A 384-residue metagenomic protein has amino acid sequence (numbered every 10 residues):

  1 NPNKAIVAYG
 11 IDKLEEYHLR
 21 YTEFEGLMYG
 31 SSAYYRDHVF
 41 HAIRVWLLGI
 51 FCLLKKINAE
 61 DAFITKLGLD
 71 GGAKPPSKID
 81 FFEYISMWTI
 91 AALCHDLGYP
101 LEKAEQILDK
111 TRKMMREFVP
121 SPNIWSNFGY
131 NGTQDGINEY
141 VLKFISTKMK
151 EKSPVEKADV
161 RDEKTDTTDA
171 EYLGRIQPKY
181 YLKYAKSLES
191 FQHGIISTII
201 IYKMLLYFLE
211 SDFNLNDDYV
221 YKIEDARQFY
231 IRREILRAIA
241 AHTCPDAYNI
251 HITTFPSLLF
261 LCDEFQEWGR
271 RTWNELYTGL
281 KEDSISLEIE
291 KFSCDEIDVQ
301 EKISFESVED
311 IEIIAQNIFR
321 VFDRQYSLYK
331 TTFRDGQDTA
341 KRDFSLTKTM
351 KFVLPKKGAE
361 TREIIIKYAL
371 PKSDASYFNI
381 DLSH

Functional and structural regions predicted by a protein language model:
N1-D135: Acidic/His-rich, divalent-metal-binding segments that scaffold phosphate/diphosphate chemistry
N1-R20, C262-F265, G269-H384: C-terminal effector/catalytic modules and regulatory tails appended to multi-domain proteins
K4, K13, K55-K56, K66 (+22 more regions): Context-gated lysine
A5-A8, A33, A42, A59-A62 (+14 more regions): A sequence-composition feature that detects small, non-aromatic residues
H18-F24, H38-H41, Y184, H193 (+5 more regions): Histidine (H) residue identity feature
R20, R36, R44, R112 (+13 more regions): Arginine residue identity/basic-tract feature
I43, F191, I195, I199 (+1 more regions): Short, well-ordered alpha-helical segments
P76-E288: Divalent metal-dependent catalytic cores for phosphoryl transfer on phosphate-bearing substrates
